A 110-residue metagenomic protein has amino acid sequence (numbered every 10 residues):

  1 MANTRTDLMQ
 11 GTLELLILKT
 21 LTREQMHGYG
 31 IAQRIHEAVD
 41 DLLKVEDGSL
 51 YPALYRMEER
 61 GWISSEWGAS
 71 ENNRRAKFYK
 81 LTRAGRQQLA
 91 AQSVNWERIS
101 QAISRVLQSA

Functional and structural regions predicted by a protein language model:
M1-A2: Intrinsically disordered, low-complexity and often Lys/Arg-enriched segments
T6-S49: N-terminal helix-turn-helix DNA-binding core of bacterial DNA-binding proteins
L50-M57: Basic amphipathic alpha-helical segments that dock to polyanions
E58-R75, K80: Beta-hairpin "wing" of winged helix-turn-helix
L81-G85: Accessory beta->alpha helical hairpin/"wing" motif in late/C-terminal subdomains of nucleic-acid enzymes
Q87-A110: Amphipathic alpha-helical dimerization/coiled-coil segments that flank or bridge DNA-binding/regulatory modules
